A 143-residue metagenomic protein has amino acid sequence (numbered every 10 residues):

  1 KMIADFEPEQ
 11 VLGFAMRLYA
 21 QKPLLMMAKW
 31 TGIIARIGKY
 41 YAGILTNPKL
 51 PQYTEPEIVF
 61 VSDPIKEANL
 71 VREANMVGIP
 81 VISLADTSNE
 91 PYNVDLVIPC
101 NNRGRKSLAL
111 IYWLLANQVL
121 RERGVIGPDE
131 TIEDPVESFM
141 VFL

Functional and structural regions predicted by a protein language model:
K1-L143: Ribosome-associated RNA-binding proteins
